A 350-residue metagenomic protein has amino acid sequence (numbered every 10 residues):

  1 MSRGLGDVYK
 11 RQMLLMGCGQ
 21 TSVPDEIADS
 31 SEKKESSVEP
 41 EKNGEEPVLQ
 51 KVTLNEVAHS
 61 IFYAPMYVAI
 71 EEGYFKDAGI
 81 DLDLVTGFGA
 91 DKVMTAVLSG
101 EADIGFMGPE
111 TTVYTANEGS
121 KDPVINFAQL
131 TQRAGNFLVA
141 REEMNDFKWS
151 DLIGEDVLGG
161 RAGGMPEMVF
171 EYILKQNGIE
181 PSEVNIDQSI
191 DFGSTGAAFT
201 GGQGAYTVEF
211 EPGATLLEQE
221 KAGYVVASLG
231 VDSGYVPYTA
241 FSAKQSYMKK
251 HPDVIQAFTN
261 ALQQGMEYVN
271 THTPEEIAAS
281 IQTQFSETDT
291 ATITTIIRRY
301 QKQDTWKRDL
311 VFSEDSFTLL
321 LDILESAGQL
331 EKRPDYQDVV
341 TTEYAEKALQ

Functional and structural regions predicted by a protein language model:
M1-Q12: Single conserved hydrophobic/aromatic residue that forms the stacking wall/gate of nucleotide- or nucleobase-binding
L14-G17: C-terminal motif of bacterial Sec signal peptides marking the signal peptidase cleavage site
G19-T21: Bacterial signal peptide processing site
I27-D29, K33-E35, E39-I179, I186-S189 (+4 more regions): Short, glycine-/small- and polar/acidic-enriched structural segments that line small-molecule recognition paths
D77, S150, V231-S233, Q303-F312: Short, solvent-exposed loop/beta-turn-alpha elements that line the ligand-binding surface or hinge of extracytoplasmic
T111, E142, G193-F285: Pocket-lining segment of extracytoplasmic ligand-binding domains
K249-E331: Secondary-structure end/capping motifs
T318-Q350: Conserved C-terminal helix/tail region of periplasmic/extracytoplasmic solute-binding proteins
